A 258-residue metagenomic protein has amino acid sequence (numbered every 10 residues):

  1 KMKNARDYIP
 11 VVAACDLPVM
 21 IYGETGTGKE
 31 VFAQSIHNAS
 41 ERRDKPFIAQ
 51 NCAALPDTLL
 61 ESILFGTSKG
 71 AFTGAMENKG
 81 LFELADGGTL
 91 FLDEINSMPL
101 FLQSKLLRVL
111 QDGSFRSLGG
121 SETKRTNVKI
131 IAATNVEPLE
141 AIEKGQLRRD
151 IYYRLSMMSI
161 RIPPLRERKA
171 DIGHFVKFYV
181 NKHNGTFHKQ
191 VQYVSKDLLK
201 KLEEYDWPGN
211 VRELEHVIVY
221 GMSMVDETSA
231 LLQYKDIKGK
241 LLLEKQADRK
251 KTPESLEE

Functional and structural regions predicted by a protein language model:
K1-K3, D7-A14, H37-K45, G119-K129 (+1 more regions): Nucleotide-binding/hydrolysis machinery
D7-T73, E83-P99, P164-K169, V217: Conserved post-Walker A coupling segment in P-loop NTPases
G28-K29, H216, R249-E258: Bacterial C-terminal helix-turn-helix
A54-L59, E77, N96-M98, E122 (+2 more regions): Conserved phosphotransfer active-site motifs of two-component signaling proteins, especially the receiver
T58, I63, T67, F101 (+4 more regions): Residues that scaffold the ATP/ADP-binding catalytic core of kinase and kinase-like folds
K69-M76, D112-S117, E140: Short gly/ser/thr-rich secondary-structure transition/capping motifs
E77-G87, F91, P99-K105, R116-N135 (+1 more regions): AAA+/SF3 P-loop NTPase mechanochemical coupling elements
